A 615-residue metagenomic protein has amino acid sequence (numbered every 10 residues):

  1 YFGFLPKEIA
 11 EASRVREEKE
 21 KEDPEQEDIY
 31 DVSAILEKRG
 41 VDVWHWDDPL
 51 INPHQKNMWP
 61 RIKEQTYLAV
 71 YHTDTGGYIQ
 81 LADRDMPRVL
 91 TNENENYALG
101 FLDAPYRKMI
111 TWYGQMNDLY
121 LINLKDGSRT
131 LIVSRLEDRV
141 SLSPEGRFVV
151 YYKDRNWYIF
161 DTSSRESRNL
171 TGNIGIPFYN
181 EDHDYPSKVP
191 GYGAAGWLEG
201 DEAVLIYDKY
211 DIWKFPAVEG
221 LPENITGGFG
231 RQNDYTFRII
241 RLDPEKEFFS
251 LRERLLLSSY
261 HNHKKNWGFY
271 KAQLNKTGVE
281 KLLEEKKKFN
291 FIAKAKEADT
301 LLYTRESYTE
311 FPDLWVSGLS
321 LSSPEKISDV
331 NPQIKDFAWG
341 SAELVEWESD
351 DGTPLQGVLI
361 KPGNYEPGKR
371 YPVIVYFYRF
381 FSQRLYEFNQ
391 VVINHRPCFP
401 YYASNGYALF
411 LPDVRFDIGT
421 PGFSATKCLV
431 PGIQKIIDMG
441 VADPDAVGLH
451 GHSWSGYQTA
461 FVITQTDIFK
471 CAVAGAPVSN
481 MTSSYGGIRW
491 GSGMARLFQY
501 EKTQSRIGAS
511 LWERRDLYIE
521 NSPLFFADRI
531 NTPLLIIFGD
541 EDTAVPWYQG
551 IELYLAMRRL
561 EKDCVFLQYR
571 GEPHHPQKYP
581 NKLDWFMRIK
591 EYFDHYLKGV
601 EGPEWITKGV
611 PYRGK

Functional and structural regions predicted by a protein language model:
Y1-P312, V316-S320, W339, Q390 (+1 more regions): Beta-propeller folds
L68, L314, W347, G357 (+4 more regions): Conserved hydrophobic/aromatic pocket- or pore-lining residues that grip, position, or stack substrates in active sites
D103, Y260, E306, Y376-F380 (+2 more regions): Glycine-rich His-Gly loop
I122-S128, E145-R147, Y152, I159-S167 (+8 more regions): Secondary-structure transition/capping motifs at alpha-helix termini and the adjoining loop/turn into the next element
L142, W197, W347, Y371 (+3 more regions): Conserved hydrophobic/aromatic "anchor" residues that stabilize well-ordered secondary structure elements
K326-K369: N-terminal cap/lid segment of alpha/beta-hydrolase-fold proteins
Y371, Y378-Q383: Active-site glycine-rich loops that stabilize anionic/oxyanionic intermediates across multiple enzyme folds
Y376, Y386-K615: Active-site-proximal cap/loop segments of hydrolase catalytic domains
